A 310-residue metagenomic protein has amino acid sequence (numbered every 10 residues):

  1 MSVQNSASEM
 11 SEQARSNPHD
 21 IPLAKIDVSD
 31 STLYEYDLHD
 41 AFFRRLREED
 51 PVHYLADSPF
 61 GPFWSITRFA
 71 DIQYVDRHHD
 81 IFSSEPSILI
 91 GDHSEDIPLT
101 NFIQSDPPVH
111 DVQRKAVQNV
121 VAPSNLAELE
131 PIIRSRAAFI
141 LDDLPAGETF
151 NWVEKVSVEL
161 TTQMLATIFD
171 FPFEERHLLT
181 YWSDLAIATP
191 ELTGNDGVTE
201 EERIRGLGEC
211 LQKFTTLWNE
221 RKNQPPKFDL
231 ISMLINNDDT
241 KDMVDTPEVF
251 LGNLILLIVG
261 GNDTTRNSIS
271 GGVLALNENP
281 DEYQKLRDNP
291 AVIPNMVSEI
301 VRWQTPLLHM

Functional and structural regions predicted by a protein language model:
M1-M310: Cytochrome P450
